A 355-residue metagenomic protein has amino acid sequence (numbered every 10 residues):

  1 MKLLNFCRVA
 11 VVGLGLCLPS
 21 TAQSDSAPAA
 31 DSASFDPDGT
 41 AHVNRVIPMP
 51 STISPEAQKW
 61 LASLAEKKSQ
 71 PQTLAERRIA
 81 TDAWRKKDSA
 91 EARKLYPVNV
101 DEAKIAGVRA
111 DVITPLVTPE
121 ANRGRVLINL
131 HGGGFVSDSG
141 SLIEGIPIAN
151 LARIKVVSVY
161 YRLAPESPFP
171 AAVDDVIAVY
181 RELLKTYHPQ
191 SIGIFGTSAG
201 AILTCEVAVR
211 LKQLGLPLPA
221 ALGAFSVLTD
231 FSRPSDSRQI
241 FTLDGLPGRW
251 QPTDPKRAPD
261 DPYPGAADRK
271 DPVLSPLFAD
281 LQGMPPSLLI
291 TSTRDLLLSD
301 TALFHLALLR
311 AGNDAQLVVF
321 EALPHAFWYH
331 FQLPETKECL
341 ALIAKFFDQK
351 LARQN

Functional and structural regions predicted by a protein language model:
M1-N5: Positively charged n-region of N-terminal signal peptides that target proteins for export
R8-P19: Bacterial N-terminal signal peptides
L18-S26: Bacterial Sec-dependent signal peptides at the C-terminal "C-region" and cleavage site
D25-D38, N44-Q72, A90, K94-N355: Alpha/beta-hydrolase superfamily serine-hydrolase fold, recognizing
S69-K86: Phosphate-/polyanion-interacting regions in eukaryotic proteins
